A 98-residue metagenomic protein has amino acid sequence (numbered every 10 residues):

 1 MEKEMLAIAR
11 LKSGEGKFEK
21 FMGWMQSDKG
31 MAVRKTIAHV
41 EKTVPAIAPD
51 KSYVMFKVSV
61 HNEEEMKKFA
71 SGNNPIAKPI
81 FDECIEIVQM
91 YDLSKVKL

Functional and structural regions predicted by a protein language model:
M1-K78, E86-L98: Short S/T/G/P-rich N-terminal loop/turn motif that feeds into the first structured element of a domain
